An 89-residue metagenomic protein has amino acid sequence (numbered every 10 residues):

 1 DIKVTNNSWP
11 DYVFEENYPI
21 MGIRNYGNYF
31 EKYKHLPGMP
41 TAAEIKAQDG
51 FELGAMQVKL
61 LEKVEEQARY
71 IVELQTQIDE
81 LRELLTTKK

Functional and structural regions predicted by a protein language model:
D1-M56, Q77-K89: C-terminal intramolecular chaperone/autoprocessing and neck/assembly modules of extracellular spikes and adhesins
Y26, K32, V64-Y70: A broad "ordered helical/assembly scaffold" signature
L53, Q57-L60, Q67: A detector for long, heptad-repeat alpha-helical coiled-coil rods in eukaryotic scaffold/tether proteins, responding
A55, E65, E73-Q75: Intrinsically disordered, low-complexity regions enriched for glutamine and histidine
